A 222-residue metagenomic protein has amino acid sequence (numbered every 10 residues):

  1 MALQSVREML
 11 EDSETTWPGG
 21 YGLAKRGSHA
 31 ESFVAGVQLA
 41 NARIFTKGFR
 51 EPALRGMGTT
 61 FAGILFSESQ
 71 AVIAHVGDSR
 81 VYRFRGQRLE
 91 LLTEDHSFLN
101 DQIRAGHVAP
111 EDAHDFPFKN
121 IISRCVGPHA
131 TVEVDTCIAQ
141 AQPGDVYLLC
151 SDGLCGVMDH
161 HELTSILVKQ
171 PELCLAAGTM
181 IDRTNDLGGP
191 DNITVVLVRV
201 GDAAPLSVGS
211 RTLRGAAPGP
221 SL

Functional and structural regions predicted by a protein language model:
M1-L222: PP2C/PPM-type serine/threonine phosphatase catalytic domain
